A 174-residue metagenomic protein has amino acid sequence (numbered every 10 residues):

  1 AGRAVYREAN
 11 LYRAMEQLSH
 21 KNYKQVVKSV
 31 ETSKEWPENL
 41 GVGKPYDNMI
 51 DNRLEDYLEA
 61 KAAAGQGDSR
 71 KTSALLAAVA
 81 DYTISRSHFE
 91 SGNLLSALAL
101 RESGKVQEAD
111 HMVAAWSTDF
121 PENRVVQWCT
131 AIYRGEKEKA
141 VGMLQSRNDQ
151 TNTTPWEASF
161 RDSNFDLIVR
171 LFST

Functional and structural regions predicted by a protein language model:
A1-A4, E31-I50, A77-H88, A114-E122 (+1 more regions): Solenoid-like repeat scaffolds
V5, L11-Y12, D51-L58, N93-L98 (+3 more regions): "A position-specific structural signal for the A-helix of alpha-solenoid helical repeats
Y6, H20, N52, S85-R101 (+1 more regions): Eukaryotic tandem repeat interaction scaffolds
R13, Q17, A62-A63: TPR/Sel1-like alpha-solenoid repeat signature
H20, Q66, S103, R134-G135: Structural motif corresponding to the intra-repeat A-B loop/turn of tetratricopeptide repeats
M112-T174: Terminal, low-structured helical/coil segments at or just beyond the last alpha-helical repeat
